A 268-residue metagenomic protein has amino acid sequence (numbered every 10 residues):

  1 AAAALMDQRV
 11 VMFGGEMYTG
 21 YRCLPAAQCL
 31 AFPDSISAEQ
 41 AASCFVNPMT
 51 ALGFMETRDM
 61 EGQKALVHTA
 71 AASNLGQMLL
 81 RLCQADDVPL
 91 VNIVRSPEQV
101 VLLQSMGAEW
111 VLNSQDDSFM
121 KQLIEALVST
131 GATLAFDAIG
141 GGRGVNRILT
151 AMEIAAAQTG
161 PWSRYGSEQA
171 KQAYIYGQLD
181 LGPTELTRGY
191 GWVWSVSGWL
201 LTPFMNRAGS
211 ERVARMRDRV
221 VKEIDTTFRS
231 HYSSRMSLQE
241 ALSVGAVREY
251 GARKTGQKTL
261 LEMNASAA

Functional and structural regions predicted by a protein language model:
A1-M17: Glycine-rich beta-strand-centered segment in the early N-terminal region that forms part of a ligand/cofactor-binding
L5, D34-S37, D59-L66: Short helix-loop-beta connector
G14-A27: A structural motif shared across PLP-dependent enzymes of the aminotransferase-like
G14-G15, A70, G177: Conserved "cap/hinge" positions at secondary-structure junctions
E39-S43: C-terminal boundary of histidine-terminating zinc-finger modules
C44-K121: Mid-domain Rossmann-like dinucleotide-binding core that forms the NAD(H)/NADP(H) cofactor-binding site
V111-S197: Glycine-rich cofactor phosphate-binding loops and adjacent beta1-alpha1 units of small-molecule cofactor enzyme domains
L149, I154-G160, P203-A268: C-terminal hydrophobic helical "lid"/dimerization subdomain of Rossmann-like NAD(P)H-dependent oxidoreductases
